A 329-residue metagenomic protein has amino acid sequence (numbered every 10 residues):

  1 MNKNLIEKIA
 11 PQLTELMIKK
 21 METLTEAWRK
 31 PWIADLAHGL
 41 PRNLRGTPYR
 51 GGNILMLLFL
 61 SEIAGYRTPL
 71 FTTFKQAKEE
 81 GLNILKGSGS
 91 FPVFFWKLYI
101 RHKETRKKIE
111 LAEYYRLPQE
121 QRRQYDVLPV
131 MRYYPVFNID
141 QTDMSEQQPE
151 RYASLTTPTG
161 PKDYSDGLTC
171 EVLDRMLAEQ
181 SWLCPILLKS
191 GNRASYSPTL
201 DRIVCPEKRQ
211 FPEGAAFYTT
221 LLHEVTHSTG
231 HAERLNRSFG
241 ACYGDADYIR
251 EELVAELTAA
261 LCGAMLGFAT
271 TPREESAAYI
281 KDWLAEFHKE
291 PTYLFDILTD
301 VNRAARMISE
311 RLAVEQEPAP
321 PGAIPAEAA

Functional and structural regions predicted by a protein language model:
M1-A329: N-terminal accessory/interface modules of nucleic-acid-binding and processing proteins
